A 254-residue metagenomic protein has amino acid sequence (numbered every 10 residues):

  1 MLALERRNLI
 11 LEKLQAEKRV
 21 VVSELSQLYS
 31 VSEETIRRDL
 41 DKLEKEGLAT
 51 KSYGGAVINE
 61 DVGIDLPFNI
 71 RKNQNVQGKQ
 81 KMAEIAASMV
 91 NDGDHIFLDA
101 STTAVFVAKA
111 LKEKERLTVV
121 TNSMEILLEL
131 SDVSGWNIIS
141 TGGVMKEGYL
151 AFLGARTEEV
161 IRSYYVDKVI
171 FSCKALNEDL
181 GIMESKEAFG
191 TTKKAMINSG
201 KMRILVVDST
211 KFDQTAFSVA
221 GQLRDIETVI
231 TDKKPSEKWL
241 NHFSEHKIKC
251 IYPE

Functional and structural regions predicted by a protein language model:
L2-E24, L28-Y29, E34-A100, A108-K114 (+3 more regions): HTH-adjacent hinge/linker in prokaryotic transcriptional regulators
L2-E5, E12, R19-L25, S30 (+3 more regions): Conserved phosphate- and dinucleotide-binding cores of soluble alpha/beta proteins, encompassing both enzyme active
T103: Hydrophobic/small residue at the entry helix of a nucleotide-binding pocket
T118-N122, V229-D232: Short, hydrophobic beta-strand segments that form beta-sheet elements in well-ordered domains
